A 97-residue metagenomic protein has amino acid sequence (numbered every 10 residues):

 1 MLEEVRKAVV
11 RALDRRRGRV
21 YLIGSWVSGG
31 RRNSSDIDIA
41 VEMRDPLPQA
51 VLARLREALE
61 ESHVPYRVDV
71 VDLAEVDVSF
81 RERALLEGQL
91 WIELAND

Functional and structural regions predicted by a protein language model:
M1-Y21, V27-N33, M43-D97: Catalytic core of pol beta-like nucleotidyltransferases
D36: Conserved loop-to-beta-strand segment in the C-terminal subdomain of adenylate-forming
